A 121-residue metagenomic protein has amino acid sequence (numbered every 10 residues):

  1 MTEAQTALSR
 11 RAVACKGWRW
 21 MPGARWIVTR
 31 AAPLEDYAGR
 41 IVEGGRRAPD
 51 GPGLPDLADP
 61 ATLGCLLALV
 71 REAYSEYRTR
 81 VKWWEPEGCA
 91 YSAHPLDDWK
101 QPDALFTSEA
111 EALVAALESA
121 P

Functional and structural regions predicted by a protein language model:
M1-P33: Extreme N-terminal leader/activation tails
C15, E72-E76, S119-A120: Surface-exposed polar/charged interaction patches
T29-F106: N-terminal segment of the canonical double-stranded RNA-binding domain
Q101-P121: Ampiphathic alpha-helical segments that act as solvent-exposed interaction surfaces
